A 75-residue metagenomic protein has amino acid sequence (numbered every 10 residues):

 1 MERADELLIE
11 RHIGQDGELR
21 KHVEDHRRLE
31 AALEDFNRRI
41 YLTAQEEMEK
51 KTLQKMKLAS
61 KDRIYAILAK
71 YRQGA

Functional and structural regions predicted by a protein language model:
M1-A75: Extended, charge-rich alpha-helical interface modules
